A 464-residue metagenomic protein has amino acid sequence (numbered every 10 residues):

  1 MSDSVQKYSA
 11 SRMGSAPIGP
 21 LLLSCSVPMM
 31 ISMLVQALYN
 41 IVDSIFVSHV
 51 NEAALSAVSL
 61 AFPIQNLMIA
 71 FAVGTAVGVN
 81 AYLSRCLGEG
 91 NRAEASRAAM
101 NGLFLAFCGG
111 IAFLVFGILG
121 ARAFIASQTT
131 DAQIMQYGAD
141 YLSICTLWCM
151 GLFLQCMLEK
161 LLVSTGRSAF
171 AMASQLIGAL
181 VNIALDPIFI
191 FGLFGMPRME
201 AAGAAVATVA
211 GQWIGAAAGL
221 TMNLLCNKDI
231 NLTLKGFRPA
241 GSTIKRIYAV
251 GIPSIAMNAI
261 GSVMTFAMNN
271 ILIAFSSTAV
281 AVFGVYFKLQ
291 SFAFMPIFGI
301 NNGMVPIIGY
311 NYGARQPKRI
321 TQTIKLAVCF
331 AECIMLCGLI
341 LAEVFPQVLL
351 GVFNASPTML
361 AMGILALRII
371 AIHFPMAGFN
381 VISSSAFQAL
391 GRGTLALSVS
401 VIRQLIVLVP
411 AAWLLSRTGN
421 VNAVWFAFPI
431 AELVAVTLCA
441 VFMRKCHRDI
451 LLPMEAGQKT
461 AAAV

Functional and structural regions predicted by a protein language model:
M1-S26, L83-M150, M196-I252, I308-H373 (+1 more regions): Short alpha-helical transmembrane segments in multi-pass integral membrane proteins
M13-I45, H49-V50, P63-G78, Y82 (+7 more regions): N-terminal transmembrane alpha-helices
L23-D43, I144, G178, G211-G215 (+4 more regions): Transmembrane helical elements of multi-pass membrane transporters/channels
L34, L38-S56, I125-A132, I188-M199 (+5 more regions): Helix-terminus/linker motif at the lipid-water interface of multi-pass membrane proteins
L55-V115, L152-A171, F266-N269, V282-I340 (+2 more regions): Small-residue-rich hydrophobic transmembrane alpha-helices
L67-A70, N182-P187, A216-L220, F292-M295 (+4 more regions): Hydrophobic transmembrane alpha-helices of multi-pass small-molecule transporters
A76, N80, C145-V163, A171-A179 (+5 more regions): Short runs within selected transmembrane alpha-helices of multi-pass transporters and secretion channels
G117, K160, D186, I190 (+7 more regions): Structural signal for membrane-spanning alpha-helices in multi-pass inner-membrane proteins, emphasizing helix cores
